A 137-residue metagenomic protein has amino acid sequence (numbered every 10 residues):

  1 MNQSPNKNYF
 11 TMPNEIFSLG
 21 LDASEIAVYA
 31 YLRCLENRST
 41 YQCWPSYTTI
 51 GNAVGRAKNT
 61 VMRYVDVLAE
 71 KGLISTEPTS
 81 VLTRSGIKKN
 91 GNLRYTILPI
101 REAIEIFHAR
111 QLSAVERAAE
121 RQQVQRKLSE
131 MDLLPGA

Functional and structural regions predicted by a protein language model:
M1-N14: Long, low-complexity, charged/polar intrinsically disordered regions in eukaryotic proteins
M1-N2, E70, L93-A137: Charged low-complexity intrinsically disordered patches
F10, T48, R101-E102: Generic alpha-helical secondary structure signal
E15-L19, A23-E25, C34-L93: Winged helix-turn-helix DNA-binding recognition segment
